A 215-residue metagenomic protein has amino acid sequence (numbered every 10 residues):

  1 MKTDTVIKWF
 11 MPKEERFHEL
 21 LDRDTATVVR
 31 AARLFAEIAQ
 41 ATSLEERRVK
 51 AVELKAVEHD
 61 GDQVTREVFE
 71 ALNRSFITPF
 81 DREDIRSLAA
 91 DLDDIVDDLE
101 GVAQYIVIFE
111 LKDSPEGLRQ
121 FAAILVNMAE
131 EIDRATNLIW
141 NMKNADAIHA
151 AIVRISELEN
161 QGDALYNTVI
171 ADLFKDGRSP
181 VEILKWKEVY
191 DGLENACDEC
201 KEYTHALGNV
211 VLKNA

Functional and structural regions predicted by a protein language model:
M1-A215: Cytosolic, long alpha-helical scaffolding segments
